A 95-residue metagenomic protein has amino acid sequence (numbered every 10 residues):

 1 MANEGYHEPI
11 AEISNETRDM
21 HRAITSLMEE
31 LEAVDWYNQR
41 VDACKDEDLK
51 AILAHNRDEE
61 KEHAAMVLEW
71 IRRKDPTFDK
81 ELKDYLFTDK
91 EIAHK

Functional and structural regions predicted by a protein language model:
M1-K95: Iron-associated oxidoreductase/ferritin-like identity signal
